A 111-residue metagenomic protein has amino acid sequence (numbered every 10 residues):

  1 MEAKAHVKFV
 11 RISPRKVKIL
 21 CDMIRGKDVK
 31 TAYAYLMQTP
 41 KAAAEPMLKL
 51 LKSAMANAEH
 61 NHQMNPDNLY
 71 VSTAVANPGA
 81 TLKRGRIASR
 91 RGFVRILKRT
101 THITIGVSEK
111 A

Functional and structural regions predicted by a protein language model:
M1-A76, K98-A111: Ribosome large-subunit tunnel/peptidyl-transferase-proximal elements
T81, G85-I103: C-terminal structural segments of small proteins and small subunits
